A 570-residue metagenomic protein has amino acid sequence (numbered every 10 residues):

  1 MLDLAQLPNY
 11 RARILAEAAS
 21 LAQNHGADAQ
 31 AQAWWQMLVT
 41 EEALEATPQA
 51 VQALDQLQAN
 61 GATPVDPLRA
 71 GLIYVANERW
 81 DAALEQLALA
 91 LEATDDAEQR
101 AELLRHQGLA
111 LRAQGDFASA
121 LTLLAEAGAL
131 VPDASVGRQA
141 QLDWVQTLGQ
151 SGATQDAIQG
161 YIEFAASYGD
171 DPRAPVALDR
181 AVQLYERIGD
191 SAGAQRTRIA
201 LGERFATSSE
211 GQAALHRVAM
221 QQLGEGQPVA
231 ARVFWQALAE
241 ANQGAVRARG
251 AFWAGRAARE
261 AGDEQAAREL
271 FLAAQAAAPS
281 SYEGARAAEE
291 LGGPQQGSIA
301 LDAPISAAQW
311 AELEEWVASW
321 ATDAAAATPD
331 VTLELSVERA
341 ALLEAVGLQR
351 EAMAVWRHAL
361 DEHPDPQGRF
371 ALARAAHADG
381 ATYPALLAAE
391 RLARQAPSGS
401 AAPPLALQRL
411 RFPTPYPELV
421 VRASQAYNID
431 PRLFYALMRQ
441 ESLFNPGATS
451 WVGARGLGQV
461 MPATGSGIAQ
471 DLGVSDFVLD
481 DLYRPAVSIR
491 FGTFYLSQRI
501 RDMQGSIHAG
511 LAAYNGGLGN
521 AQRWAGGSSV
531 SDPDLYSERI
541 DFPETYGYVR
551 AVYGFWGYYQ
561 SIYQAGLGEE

Functional and structural regions predicted by a protein language model:
M1-R13, A22-D28, M37-L54, G61-A62 (+8 more regions): Short solvent-exposed coil/turn linkers within tandem alpha-helical repeat scaffolds
G26, E78, G115, G152 (+5 more regions): Residue-level detector of the short coil/turn that links helix A to helix B within each tetratricopeptide repeat
V176-D179, I188, A213, E225 (+4 more regions): Catalytic glycan-binding domains that act on GlcNAc-containing polysaccharides
